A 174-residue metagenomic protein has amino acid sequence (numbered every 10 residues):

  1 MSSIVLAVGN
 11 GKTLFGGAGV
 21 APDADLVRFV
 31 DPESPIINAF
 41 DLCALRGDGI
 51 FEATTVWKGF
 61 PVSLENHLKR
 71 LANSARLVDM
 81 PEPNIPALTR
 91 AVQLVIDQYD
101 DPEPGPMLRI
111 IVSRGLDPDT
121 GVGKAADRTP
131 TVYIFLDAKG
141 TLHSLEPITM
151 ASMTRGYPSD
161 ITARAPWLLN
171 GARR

Functional and structural regions predicted by a protein language model:
M1-P86, R90-L94, S113, G121-R174: Helix-start/capping segments and mature chain N-termini
V92, D97, D101-V112: Ordered, amphipathic secondary-structure segments that act as subunit-interaction surfaces in large macromolecular
